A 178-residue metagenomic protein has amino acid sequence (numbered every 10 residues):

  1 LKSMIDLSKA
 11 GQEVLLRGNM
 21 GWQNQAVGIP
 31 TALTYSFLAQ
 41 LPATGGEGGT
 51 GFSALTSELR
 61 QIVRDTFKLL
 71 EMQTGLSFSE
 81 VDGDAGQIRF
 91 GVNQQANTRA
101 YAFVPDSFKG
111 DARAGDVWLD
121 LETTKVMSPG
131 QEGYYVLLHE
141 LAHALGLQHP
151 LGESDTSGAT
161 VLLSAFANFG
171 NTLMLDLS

Functional and structural regions predicted by a protein language model:
L1-L55, S107: Disordered inhibitory propeptide/activation segment of secreted metzincin zinc metalloprotease zymogens, centered on
A26-G28, V92-G115: Catalytic zinc-binding patch centered on the HExxH motif and its immediate surroundings that defines zinc-dependent
P30, A85, D111-L121, F166-N171: Short, solvent-exposed loop/turn segments at the edges of secondary structure
G49-D84: Zn2+-dependent metallopeptidase catalytic core
T50-E58, L119-L137: Short pre-active-site segment immediately N-terminal to the catalytic Zn-binding motif
R60, R64-F67, D116, L138 (+1 more regions): Extracytoplasmic/secreted envelope proteins and their assembly/folding machinery, especially bacterial periplasmic
V81-A96: Acidic helix-start/capping segments at beta-turn-to-alpha-helix junctions
V92-N97, S107-K109, Q131-S178: The catalytic-center signature of Zn2+-dependent metalloproteases
